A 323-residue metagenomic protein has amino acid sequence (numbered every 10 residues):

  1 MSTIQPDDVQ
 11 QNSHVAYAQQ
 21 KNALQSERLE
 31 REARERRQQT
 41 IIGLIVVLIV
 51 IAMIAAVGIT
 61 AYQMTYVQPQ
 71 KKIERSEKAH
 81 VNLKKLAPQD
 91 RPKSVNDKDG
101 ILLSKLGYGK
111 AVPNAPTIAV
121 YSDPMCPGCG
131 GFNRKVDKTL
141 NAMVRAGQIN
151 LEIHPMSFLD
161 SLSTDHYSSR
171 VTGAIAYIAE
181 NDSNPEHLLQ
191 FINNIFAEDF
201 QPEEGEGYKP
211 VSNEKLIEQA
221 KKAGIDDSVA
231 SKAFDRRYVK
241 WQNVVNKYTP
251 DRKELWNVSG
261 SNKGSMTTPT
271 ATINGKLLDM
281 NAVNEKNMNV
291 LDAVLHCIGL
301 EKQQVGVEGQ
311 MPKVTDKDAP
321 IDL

Functional and structural regions predicted by a protein language model:
T3-D7, N12-Q70, Q219-L323: C-terminal cap of thioredoxin/glutaredoxin-like
M64-L83: Ser/Thr/Pro/Gly-rich low-complexity linker/stalk segments immediately outside membranes or between
A87-L103: N-terminal cysteine/histidine-rich coordination modules
K98-A115: A short beta-strand-turn-helix
V112-P113, R145-A146, S183-N184, N262-S265 (+1 more regions): Extracellular/periplasmic catalytic domains that process cell-envelope and extracellular macromolecules
V112-P127, N133, N150-L151, P155: Short active-site neighborhood of thiol/selenol oxidoreductases, capturing the structured segment around
S122-P124, P155-F158, R170, F234 (+1 more regions): A mature extracytoplasmic/lumenal domain signature
G130-K215: Structural alpha/beta surface segment adjacent to cysteine/selenocysteine redox centers across thiol/disulfide enzymes
